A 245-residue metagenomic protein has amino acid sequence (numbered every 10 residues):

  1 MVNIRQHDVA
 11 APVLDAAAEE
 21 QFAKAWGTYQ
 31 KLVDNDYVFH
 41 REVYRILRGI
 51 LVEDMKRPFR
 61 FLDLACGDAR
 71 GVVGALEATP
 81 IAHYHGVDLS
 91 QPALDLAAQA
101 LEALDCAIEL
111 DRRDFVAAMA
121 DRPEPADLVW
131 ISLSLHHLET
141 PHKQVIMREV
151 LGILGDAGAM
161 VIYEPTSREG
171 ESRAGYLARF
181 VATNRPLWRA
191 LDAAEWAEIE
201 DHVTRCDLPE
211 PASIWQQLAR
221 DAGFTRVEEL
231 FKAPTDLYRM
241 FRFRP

Functional and structural regions predicted by a protein language model:
V2-M55: Conserved class I S-adenosyl-L-methionine
L62, A69-A117: Class I SAM-dependent methyltransferase SAM/SAH-binding core
A117-P123: Short conserved loop adjoining the S-adenosyl-L-methionine
W130: A conserved beta-strand element that flanks and buttresses the S-adenosyl-L-methionine
L133-S134: Short catalytic micro-motifs in class I SAM-dependent methyltransferases
Q144-D156: A short glycine-rich, Lys/Arg-flanked "PGG" loop and its adjoining helix->strand segment in the class I
Y163-R220: C-terminal alpha-helical "lid/dimerization" subdomain adjacent to the S-adenosyl-L-methionine
G223, L230-P245: Core SAM-dependent methyltransferase catalytic element
